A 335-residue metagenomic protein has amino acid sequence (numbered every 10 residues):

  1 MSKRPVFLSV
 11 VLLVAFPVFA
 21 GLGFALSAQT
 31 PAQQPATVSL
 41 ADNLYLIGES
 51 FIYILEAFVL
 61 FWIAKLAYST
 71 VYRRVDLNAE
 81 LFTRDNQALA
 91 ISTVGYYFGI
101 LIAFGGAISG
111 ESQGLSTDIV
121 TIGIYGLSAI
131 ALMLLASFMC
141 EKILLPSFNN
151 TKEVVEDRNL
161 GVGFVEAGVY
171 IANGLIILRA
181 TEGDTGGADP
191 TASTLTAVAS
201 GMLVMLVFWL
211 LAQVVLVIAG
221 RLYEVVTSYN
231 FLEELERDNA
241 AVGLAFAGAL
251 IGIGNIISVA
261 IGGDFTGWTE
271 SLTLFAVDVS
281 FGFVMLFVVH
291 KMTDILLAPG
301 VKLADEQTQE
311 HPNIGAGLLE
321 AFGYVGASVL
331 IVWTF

Functional and structural regions predicted by a protein language model:
M1-T30, A327: N-terminal secretory/membrane targeting signals
S27-Q33, W62-T83, T227: Membrane-interface helix-loop junction between the first two transmembrane segments
T30-P31, L40, R73-V75, I102-T117 (+7 more regions): Transmembrane helix-loop junctions in multi-pass membrane proteins
D42-L60, T117-L134, T196-V215, S271-L286: Alpha-helical transmembrane segments
L77-S92, N150-E166, N230-A245, A304-L319: Membrane-interface segments at loop-to-transmembrane junctions
F82-D85, L115-S128, A136-E166: Membrane-interface helix-loop-helix junctions at boundaries between adjacent transmembrane segments
A88-I108, G168-L175, A245-A260: A generic, lipid-embedded transmembrane alpha helix
E310-T334: Final/C-terminal transmembrane alpha-helix of multipass membrane proteins
